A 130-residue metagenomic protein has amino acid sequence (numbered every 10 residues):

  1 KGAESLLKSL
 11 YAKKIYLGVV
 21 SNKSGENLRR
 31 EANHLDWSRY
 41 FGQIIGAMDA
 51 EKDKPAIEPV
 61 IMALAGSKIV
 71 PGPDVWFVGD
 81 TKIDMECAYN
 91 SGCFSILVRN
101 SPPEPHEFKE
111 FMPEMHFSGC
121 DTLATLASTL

Functional and structural regions predicted by a protein language model:
K1-V19, G25-R29, I57: Short, acidic loop-to-helix structural element flanking the phosphoryl-transfer center in phosphate-processing enzymes
E4-A12, L64, M85-Y89: Surface-exposed amphipathic alpha-helices with a cationic face
V19, G46, F77-G79: A structural signal for the hydrophobic beta-strands that form the central parallel beta-sheet of Rossmann-like
S38-D53: A short, structured active-site edge motif that brings together acidic residues
D53-M85: Conserved Lys-Pro-Asp/Glu-containing loop-to-beta segment of HAD-superfamily phosphomonoesterases, centered on
F77-F117: Acidic, Mg2+-coordinating phosphoryl-transfer loop and its flanking beta/alpha structural elements, shared across
L123-L130: Short amphipathic alpha-helix with an adjacent loop that forms part of the alpha/beta core around
